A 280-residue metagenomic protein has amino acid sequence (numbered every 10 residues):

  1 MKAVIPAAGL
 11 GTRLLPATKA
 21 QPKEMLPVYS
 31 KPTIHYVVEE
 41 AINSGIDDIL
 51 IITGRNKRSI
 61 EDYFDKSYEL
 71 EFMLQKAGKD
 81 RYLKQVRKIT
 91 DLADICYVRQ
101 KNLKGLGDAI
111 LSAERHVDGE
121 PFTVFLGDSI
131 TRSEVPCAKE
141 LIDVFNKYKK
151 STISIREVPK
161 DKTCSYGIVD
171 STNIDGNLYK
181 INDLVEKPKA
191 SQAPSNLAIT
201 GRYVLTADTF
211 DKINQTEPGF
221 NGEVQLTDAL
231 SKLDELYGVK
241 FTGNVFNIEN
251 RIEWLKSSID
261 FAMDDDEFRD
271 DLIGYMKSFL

Functional and structural regions predicted by a protein language model:
K2-I5, R13, K31-P121: Conserved N-terminal catalytic core of the sugar/cofactor nucleotidyltransferase
A8, G54, G127, R156 (+1 more regions): Cofactor-binding loop segments of dinucleotide-utilizing enzymes, especially the Rossmann-like FAD- and NAD(P)+-binding
G9, R55, S129, A207-D208 (+1 more regions): Alpha-helix/helix-capping structural signal
L10, Q21, N56, T242-N244: A generic "binding-loop/recognition-motif" signal
A20-H35: Short catalytic helix/loop segments, enriched in acidic residues and glycine and frequently bearing histidine
L70-F72, D80-S171, A207, N214-Q215: Conserved beta-loop-beta/alpha segment of the NTase-like Rossmann-fold superfamily that binds/positions NTPs
I142-N146, D175-G274: Catalytic-core segments of class I nucleotidyltransferases/pyrophosphorylases that form NMP-activated intermediates
